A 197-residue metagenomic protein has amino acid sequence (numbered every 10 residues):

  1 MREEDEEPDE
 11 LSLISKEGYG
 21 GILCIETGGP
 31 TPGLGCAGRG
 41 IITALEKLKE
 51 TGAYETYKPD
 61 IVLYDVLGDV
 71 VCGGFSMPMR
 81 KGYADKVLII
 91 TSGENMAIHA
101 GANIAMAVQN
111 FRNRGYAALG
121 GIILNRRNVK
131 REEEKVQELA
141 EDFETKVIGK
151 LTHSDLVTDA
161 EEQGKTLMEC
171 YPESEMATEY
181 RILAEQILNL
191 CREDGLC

Functional and structural regions predicted by a protein language model:
M1-V66, V70-V71, Y83-K86: Nucleotide-state-sensitive switch-loop elements of NTP-binding domains
C24, A160-E162: The feature captures the short pre-catalytic strand/loop hairpin that immediately precedes and shapes the active-site
P30-P32, S154-D159: A short acidic, often aromatic-flanked loop/helix-cap motif at beta-alpha or helix-coil junctions that lines enzyme
C36-G40, V71, M96-A100, I104 (+3 more regions): Helical mechanochemical/support elements of P-loop NTPase systems and associated helical scaffolds
T43-E50, N103, E138, I182 (+1 more regions): Alpha-helical scaffold segments in soluble metabolic enzymes
E50-I61, V66-K150, D159: Conserved catalytic-core segment of NTP-binding enzymes
Q163-S174: C-terminal boundary of histidine-terminating zinc-finger modules
A184-G195: Short, hydrophobic alpha-helical segments
